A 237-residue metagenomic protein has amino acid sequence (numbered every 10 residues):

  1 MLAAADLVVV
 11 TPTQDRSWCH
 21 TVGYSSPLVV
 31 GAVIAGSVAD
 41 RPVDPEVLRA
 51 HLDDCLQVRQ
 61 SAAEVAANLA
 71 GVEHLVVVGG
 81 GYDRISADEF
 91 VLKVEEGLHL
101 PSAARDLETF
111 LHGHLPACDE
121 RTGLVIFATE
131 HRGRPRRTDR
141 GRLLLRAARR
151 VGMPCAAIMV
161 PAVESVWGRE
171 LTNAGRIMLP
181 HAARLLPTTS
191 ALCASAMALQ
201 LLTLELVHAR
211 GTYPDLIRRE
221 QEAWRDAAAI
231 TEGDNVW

Functional and structural regions predicted by a protein language model:
M1-W237: A SIS-like phosphosugar-recognition module
